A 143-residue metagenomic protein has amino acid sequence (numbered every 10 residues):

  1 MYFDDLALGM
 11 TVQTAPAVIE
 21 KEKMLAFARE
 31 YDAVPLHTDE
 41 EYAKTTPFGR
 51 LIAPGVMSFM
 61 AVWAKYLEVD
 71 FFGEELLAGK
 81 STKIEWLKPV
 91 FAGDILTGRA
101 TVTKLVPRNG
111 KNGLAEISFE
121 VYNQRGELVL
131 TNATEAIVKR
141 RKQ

Functional and structural regions predicted by a protein language model:
M1-G79, R141-Q143: Hot-dog-fold acyl-thioester-processing enzymes
M1-L8, P89-Q143: HotDog/MaoC-like acyl-thioester-processing domains
T14, G79-S81, E116, T131: Hydrophobic residues on conserved beta-strands that form the core of alpha/beta folds
P16, V62, W86, A100-V102: Conserved hydrophobic positions within beta-strands
S81-L87: Short structured motifs
